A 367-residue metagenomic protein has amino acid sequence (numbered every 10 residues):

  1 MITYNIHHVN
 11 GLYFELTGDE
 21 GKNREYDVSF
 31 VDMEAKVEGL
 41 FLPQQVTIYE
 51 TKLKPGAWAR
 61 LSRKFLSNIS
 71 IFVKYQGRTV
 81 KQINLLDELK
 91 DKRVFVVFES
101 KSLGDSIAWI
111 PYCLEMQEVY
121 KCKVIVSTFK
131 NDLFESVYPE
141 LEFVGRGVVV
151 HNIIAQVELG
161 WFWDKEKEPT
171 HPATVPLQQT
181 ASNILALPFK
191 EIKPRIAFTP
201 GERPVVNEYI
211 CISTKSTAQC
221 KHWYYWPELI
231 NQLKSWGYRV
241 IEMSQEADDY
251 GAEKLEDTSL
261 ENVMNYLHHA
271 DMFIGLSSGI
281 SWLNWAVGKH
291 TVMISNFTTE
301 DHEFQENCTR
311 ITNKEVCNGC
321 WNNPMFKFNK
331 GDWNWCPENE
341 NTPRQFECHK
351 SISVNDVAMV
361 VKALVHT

Functional and structural regions predicted by a protein language model:
M1-T367: Catalytic machinery of carbohydrate-active enzymes, primarily nucleotide-sugar-dependent glycosyltransferases
